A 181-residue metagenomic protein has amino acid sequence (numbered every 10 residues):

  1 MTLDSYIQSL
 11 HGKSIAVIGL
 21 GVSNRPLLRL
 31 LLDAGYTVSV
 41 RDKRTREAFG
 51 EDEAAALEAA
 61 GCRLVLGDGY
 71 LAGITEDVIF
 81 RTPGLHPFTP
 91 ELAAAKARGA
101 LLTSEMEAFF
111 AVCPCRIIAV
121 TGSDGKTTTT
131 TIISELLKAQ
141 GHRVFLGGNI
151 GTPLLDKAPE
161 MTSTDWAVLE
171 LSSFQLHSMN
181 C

Functional and structural regions predicted by a protein language model:
M1-S104, A108: N-terminal leader/targeting and accessory segments in enzymes
A72-I74, P83-C181: Phosphate-binding loop of NTP-binding sites
